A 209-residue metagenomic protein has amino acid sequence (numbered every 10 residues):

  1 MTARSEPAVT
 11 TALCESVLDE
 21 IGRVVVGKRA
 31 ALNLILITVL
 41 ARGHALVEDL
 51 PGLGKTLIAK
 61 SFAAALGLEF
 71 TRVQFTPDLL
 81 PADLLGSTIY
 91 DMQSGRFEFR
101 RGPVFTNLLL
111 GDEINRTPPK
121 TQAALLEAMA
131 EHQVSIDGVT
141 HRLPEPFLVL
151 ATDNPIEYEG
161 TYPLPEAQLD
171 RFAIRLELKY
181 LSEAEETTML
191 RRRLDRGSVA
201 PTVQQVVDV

Functional and structural regions predicted by a protein language model:
P7-L53: Pre-Walker A (pre-P-loop) alpha-helix and adjacent loop at the N terminus of AAA/AAA+ ATPase modules, a conserved
L34-I37, Y90-G111: Conserved alpha-helical scaffold flanking the Walker A/P-loop in AAA+ ATPase domains
V39-T76: Walker A/P-loop
A45, L109, F147: Conserved beta-strand position immediately N-terminal to the Walker
D49, D112-E113, A124: Walker B catalytic acidic pair
L50, L84, T152: P-loop (Walker A) phosphate-binding loop of NTP-binding proteins
A65-Q93: AAA+/P-loop NTPase substrate/partner-engagement loops
D91-R96, T117-T121, M129-V209: Canonical AAA+ ATPase core
